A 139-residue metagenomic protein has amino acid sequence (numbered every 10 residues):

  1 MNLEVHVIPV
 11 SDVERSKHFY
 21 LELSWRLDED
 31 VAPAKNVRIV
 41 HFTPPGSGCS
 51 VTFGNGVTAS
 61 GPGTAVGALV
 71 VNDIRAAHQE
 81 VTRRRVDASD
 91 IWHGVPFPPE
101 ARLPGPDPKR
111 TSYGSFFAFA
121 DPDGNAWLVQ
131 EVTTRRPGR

Functional and structural regions predicted by a protein language model:
M1-K17, T64-G67, Q130-R139: N-terminal beta-strand motif that seeds the catalytic metal site of vicinal oxygen chelate
M1-N2, A59-T64, K109-T111: Short glycine-enriched loop/turn motifs at secondary-structure junctions
V7-C49, A76, R83: Core segments of cupin and vicinal oxygen chelate
D30-V31, V40-H41, L69, H78-R139: Vicinal oxygen chelate
A32-P33, P45, V57-A59, T134: Short polar/acidic secondary-structure junctions
V51-F53: Transmembrane beta-strand segments that form the barrel wall of outer-membrane beta-barrel proteins
V57-E80: Helix-adjacent hinge/juxtasegments
